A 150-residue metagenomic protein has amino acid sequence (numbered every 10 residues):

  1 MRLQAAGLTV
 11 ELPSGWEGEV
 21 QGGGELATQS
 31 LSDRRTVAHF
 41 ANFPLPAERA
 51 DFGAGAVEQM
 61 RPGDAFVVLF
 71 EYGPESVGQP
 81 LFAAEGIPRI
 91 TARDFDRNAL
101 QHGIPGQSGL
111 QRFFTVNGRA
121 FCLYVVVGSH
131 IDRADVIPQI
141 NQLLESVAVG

Functional and structural regions predicted by a protein language model:
M1-R2: Short N-terminal edge-element motif at the start of the domain
A6, G18-I131: Conserved polar/disulfide-associated segments of primarily extracytoplasmic proteins
G7-G23, L143-A148: Short conserved aromatic/hydrophobic patches within beta-strands of well-structured domains
W16, C122-G150: Surface-exposed amphipathic alpha-helical segments
